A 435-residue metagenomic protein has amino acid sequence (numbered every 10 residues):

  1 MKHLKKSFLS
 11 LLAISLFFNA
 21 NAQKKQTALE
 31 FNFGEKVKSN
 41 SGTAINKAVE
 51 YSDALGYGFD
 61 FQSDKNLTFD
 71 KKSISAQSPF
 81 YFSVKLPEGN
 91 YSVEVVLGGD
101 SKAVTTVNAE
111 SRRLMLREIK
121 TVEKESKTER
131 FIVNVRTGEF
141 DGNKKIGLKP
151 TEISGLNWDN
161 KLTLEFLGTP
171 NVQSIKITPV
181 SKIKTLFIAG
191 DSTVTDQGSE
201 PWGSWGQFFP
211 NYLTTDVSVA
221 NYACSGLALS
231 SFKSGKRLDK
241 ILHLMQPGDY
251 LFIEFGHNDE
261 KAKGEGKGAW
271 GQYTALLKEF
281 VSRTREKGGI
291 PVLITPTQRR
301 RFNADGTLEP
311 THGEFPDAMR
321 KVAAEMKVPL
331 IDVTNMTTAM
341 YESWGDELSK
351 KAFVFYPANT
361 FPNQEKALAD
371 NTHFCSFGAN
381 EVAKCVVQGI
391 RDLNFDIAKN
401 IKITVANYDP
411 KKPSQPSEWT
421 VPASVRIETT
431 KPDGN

Functional and structural regions predicted by a protein language model:
M1-K25: Bacterial Sec-dependent N-terminal signal peptides
A20-T27, S424-T429, D433-N435: Sec-dependent signal peptide cleavage junction
Q23-S199, Q364: Compositionally biased, intrinsically disordered or flexible polar/acidic segments
E30, V219-N221, K327-L330: Conserved beta-strand scaffold positions in the cores of enzyme catalytic domains, especially in NTP/NDP-utilizing
A109-S111, L213-T215, K287, M326: Short, structured coil segments at secondary-structure junctions
V180-F252, N258-E260: Conserved, compact domain cores that house catalytic/ligand-binding motifs in diverse enzymes and effector modules
K236-I403, K411, P416, P422 (+1 more regions): Alpha-helical cap/lid subdomain in secreted, periplasmic, or secretory-pathway luminal O-acyl-processing enzymes
